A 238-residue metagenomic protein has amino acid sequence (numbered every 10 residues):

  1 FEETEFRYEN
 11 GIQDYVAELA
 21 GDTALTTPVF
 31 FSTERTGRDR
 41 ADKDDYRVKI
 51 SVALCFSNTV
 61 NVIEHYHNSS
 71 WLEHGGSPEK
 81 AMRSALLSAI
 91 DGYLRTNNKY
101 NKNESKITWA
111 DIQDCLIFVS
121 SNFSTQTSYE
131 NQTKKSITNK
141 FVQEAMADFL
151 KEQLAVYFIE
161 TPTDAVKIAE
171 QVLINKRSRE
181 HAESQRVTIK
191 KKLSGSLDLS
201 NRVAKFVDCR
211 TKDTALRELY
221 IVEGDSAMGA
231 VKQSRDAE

Functional and structural regions predicted by a protein language model:
F1-E238: GHKL-family ATPase ATP-binding module
